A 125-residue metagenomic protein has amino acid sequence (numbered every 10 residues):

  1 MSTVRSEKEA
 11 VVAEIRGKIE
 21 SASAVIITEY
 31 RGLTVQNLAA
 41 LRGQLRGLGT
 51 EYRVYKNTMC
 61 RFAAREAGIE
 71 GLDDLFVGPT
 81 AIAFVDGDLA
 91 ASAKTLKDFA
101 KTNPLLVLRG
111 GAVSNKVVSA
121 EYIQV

Functional and structural regions predicted by a protein language model:
M1-A112, V117: Positively charged, polar, low-complexity stretches
A120-V125: Phosphate-binding/catalytic loops
